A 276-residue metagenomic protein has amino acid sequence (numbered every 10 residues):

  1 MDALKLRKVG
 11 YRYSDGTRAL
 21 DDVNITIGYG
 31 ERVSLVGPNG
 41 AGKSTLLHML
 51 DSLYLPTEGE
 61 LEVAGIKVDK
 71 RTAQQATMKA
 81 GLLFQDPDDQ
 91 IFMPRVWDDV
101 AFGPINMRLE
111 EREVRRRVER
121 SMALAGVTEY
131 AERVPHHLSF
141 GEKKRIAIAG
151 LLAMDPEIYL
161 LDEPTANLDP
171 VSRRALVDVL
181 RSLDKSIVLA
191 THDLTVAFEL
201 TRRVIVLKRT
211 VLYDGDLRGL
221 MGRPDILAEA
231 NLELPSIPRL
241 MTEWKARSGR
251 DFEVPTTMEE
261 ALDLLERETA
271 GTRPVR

Functional and structural regions predicted by a protein language model:
V36-P38: The feature captures the beta-strand-to-loop junction immediately N-terminal to the Walker
D51: Helix-to-loop junction immediately C-terminal to a conserved catalytic motif
G59-V68, A76, L207: Conserved ABC transporter NBD signature motif
R112-Y130: Conserved ABC ATPase "signature" region
V134-L138, E142: Conserved ABC ATPase signature
Y159-D162: Catalytic Walker B motif of ABC-type/P-loop ATPase nucleotide-binding domains
I205, R209-G219: Conserved switch/coupling elements of ABC/ABC-like ATPase nucleotide-binding domains
